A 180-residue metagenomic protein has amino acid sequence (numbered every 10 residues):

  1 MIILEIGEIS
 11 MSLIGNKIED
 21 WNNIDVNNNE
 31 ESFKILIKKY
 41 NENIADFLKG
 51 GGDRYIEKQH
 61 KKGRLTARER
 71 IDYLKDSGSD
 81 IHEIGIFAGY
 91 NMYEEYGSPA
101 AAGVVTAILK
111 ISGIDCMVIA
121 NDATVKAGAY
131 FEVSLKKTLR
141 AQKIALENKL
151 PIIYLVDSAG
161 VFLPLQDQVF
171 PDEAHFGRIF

Functional and structural regions predicted by a protein language model:
L4, I9-F180: Terminal-region recognition feature
